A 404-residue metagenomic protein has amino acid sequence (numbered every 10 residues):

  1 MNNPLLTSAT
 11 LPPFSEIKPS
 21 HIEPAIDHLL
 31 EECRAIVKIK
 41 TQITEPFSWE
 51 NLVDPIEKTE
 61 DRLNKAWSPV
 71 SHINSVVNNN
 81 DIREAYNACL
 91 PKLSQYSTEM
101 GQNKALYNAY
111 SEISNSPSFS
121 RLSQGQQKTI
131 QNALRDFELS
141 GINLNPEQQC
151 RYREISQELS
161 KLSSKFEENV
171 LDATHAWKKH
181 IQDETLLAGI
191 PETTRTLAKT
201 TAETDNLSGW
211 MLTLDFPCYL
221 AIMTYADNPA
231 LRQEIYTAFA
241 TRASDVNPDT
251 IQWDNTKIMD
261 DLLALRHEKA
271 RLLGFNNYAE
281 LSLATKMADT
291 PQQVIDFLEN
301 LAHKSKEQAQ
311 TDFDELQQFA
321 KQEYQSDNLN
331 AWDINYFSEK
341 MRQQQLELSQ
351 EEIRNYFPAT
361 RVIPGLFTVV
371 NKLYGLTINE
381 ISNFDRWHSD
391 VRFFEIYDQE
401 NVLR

Functional and structural regions predicted by a protein language model:
M1-G189: N-terminal helix-rich structural modules
L6-H21, V70-C89, E112-E154, T213-K257 (+3 more regions): Short His/Asp/Glu-rich catalytic/ion-coordination signatures at enzyme active sites or charged loops
K38, L52, E154-I155, E167 (+3 more regions): Composition- and surface-driven signal marking solvent-exposed, interaction-prone regions in large proteins
G125, T129-Q131, E158-K161, E168-T213 (+3 more regions): Active-site-proximal, well-structured secondary-structure segments within enzyme catalytic domains
